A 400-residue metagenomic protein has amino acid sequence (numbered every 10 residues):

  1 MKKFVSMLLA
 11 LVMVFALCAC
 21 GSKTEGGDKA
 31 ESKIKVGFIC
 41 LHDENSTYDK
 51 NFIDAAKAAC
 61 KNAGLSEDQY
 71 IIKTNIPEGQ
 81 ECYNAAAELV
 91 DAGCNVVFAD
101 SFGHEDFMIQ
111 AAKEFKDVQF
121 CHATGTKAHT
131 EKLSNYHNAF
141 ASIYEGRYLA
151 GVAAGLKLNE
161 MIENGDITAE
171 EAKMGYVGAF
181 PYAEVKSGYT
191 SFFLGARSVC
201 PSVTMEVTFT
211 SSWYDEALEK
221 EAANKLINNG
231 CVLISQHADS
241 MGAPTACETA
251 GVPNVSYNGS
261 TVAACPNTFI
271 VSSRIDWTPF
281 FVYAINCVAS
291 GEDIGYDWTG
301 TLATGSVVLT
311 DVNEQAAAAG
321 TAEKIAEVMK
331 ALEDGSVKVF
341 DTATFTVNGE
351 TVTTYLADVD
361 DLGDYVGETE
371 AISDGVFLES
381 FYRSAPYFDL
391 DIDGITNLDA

Functional and structural regions predicted by a protein language model:
M1-L11: Positively charged n-region of N-terminal signal peptides that target proteins for export
V12-M13, H129: Alpha-helical transmembrane segments and their juxtamembrane interfaces
A16-A19: C-terminal motif of bacterial Sec signal peptides marking the signal peptidase cleavage site
K23-A400: A residue-level marker of the well-folded mature domains of exported/periplasmic proteins
